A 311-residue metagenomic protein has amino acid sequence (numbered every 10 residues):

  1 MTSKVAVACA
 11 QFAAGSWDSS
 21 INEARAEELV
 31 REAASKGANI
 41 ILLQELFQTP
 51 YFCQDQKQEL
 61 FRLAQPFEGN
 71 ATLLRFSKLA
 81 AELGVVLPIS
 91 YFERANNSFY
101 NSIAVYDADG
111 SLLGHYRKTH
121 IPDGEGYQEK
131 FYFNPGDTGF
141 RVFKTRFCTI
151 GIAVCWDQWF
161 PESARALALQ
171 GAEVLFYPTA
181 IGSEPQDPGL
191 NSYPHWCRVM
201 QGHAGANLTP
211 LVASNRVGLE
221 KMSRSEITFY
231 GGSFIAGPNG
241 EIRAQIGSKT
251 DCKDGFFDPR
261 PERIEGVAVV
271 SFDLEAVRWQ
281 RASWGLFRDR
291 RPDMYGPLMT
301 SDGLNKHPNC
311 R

Functional and structural regions predicted by a protein language model:
M1-I40, F176: N-terminal active-site segment of His-dependent metallophosphoesterases
A8, A104-Y106, F234, A268: Conserved hydrophobic/aromatic positions in well-ordered beta-strands
A10, Y116, F143, S214 (+2 more regions): Hydrophobic residues at beta-strand termini and immediately following loops that shape nucleotide-binding pockets
S19, E28-H115, I181-N207: Cys-nucleophile CN-hydrolase/nitrilase-fold catalytic domain and related Cys-dependent amidase chemistry that acts on
Q65, K78, R94-G202, D251-F256 (+1 more regions): Active-site catalytic loop in hydrolytic enzyme cores
E68-V86, C155-A268: CN hydrolase (nitrilase-like) catalytic-core segments centered on the catalytic cysteine and neighboring Lys/Glu
V86-Y91, H120-Y127, A213-G218: Short Pro/Gly-enriched beta-strand edge/turn motifs at strand-loop
D273-R311: A conserved C-terminal secondary-structure "cap"
